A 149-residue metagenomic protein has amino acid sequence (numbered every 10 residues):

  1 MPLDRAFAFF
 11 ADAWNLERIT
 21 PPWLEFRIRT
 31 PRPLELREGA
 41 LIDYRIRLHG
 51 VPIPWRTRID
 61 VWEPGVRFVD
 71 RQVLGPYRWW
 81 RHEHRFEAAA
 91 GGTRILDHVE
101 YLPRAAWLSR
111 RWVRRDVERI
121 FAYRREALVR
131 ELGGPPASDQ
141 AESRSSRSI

Functional and structural regions predicted by a protein language model:
M1-R37, R147-I149: Hydrophobic ligand-binding cavity/cleft-lining segments
R5-F10, L16, I42-Y44, I59 (+4 more regions): Hydrophobic pocket/interface hotspot
A40-L48, F68-G75: Short beta-strand segments that buttress and anchor functional surface loops
R47-I53, P103-A105: Short, cysteine-centered beta-strand-loop-beta hairpins and adjacent loop/turn segments enriched in charged/polar
P52-R56, W79-H82: Short, surface-exposed coil-to-beta transition loops
E63-V66: Short, conserved beta-turn/loop elements at beta-strand boundaries and strand-helix junctions
V69-R119, D139: Beta-strand/loop substructures that line and gate deep hydrophobic ligand-binding cavities in soluble
S138-I149: Charge-rich (especially acidic), low-complexity segments
